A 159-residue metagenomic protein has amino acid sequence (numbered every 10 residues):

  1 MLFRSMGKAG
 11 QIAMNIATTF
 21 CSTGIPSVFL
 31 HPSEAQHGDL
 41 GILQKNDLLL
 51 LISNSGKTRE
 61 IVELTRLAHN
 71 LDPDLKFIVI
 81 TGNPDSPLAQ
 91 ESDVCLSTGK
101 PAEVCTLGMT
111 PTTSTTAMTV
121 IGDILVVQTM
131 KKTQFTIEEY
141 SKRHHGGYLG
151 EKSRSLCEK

Functional and structural regions predicted by a protein language model:
M6-T133: Glycine-rich phosphate-binding loops that contact phosphosugars or nucleotide phosphates
P87-Q90, V104, K131-K159: Internal, active-site/partner-interface "lid" segment
